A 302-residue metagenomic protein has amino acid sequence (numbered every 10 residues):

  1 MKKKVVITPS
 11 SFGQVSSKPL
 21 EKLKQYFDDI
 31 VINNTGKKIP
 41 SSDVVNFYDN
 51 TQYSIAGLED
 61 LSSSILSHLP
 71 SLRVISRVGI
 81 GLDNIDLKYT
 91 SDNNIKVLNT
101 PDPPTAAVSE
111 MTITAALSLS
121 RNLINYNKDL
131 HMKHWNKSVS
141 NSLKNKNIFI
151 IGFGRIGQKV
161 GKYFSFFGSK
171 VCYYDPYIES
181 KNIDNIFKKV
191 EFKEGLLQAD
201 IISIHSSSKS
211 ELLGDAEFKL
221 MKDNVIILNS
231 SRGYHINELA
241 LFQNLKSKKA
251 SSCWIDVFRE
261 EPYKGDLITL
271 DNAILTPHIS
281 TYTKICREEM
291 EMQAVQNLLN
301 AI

Functional and structural regions predicted by a protein language model:
M1-T51, C172: N-terminal glycine-/charge-rich "phosphate-binding" loop or analogous flexible N-terminal tail
K2, L72, K144-N147, N224: Phosphate-coordination loops involved in phosphoryl transfer and adenosine-cofactor binding
K2-K4, Q14-V15, P19, S91 (+3 more regions): C-terminal helix-to-coil terminal segments
I55, S76, S203: N-terminal Rossmann-like NAD(P) cofactor-binding module of classical short-chain dehydrogenase/reductase
S63-L66, Y177-D266: Rossmann-like adenosine-cofactor binding region
L69-V74, N93-I95, S169, D223-V225 (+1 more regions): A short helix->loop->beta-strand "cap" motif at the edges of active sites that frequently abuts
N93-N147, K159-K162, F166: Phosphate-binding beta-alpha-beta segment of Rossmann-like dinucleotide-binding domains, i.e., the NAD(P)
F153-G154: Glycine-rich Rossmann-fold phosphate-binding loop(s) that bind the pyrophosphate of adenine dinucleotide cofactors
